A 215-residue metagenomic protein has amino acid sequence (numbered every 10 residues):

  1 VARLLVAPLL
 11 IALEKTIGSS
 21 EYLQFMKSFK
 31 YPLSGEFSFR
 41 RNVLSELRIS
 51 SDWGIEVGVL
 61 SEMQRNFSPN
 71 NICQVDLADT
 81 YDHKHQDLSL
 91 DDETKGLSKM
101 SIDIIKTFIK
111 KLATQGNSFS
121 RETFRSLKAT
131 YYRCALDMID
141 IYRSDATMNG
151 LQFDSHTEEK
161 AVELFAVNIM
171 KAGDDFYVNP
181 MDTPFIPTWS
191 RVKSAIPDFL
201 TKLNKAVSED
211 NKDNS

Functional and structural regions predicted by a protein language model:
V1-F37: Acceptor/aglycone-binding surface of glycosyltransferases and processive sugar-polymer synthases
R3, W53-V57: Short-chain dehydrogenase/reductase
I11-T16, N66, Q74, I104-K111: Conserved, well-folded catalytic cores of nucleic-acid-processing and energy-transducing macromolecular machines
P32-S34, S38-F39, S50, G54: A conserved catalytic-core signature of glycosyltransferases
V43-L44: A generic structural signal for short hydrophobic patches within well-formed alpha-helices
S51, S61-T80: Catalytic donor-sugar/metal-binding loop of nucleotide-sugar-dependent glycosyltransferases
C73-T94: Active-site donor/metal-binding and catalytic loop motifs of nucleotide-sugar-dependent glycosylation enzymes
D87-S215: Terminal low-complexity segments of carbohydrate-biosynthetic enzymes
